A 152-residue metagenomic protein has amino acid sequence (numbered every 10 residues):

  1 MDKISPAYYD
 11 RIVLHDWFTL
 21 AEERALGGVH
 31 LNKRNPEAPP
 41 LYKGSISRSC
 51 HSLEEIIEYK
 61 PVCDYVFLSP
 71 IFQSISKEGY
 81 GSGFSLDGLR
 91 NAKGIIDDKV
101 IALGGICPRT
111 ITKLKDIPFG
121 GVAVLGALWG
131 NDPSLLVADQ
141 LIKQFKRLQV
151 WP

Functional and structural regions predicted by a protein language model:
M1-D16, E22-L41, S52-V62: Conserved alpha/beta-domain cores
M1-V13, L41-S52, S82-P108, L141-P152: Alpha-helix-loop-beta-strand connector modules within alpha/beta enzyme cores
I4, A21, E58-K60, A92 (+2 more regions): Generic structural signal for hydrophobic
R11-V13, G27-H30, S45-S49, D64-F67 (+2 more regions): Structural preference for beta-strand elements that scaffold enzyme active sites
D16, K33-R34, C50-S52, P70-I71 (+2 more regions): Short secondary-structure boundary segments
L20, C107-I111: Acidic, divalent-metal-coordinating active-site segment for phosphoryl/phosphodiester hydrolysis, typified by short
R24, L31-K33, G44-G94, D132-S134: Glycine/Thr-rich beta-alpha phosphate-binding loop at enzyme active sites
L31-P39, F67-Y80, I111-L148: Glycine-rich phosphate-binding active-site loops on the catalytic face of alpha/beta enzymes
